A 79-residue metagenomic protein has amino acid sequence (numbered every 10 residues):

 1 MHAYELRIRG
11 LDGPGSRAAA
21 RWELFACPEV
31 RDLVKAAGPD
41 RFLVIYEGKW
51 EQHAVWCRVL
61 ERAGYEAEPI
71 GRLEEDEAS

Functional and structural regions predicted by a protein language model:
M1-L11: Short glycine-/aliphatic-rich beta-strand segments at the starts of folded cytosolic domains
E5-R7, R41-I45: Short aromatic/hydrophobic contact patches that present stacked aromatics for nucleic-acid/ligand binding
R9-P28: Short amphipathic alpha-helix segments
A19-L24, A54-G64: Short amphipathic alpha-helices in soluble, non-transmembrane regions that often serve as interface/regulatory elements
P28, A37, G71: Short loop/edge segments at beta-strand edges and connector loops that shape dinucleotide/nucleotide cofactor-binding
L33-R41: RNA-recognition motif
L33-V34, R62-S79: Conserved short beta-strand edge segments in small beta-sheet-based binding/regulatory domains
E47-E51: Helix N-cap motif at beta-to-alpha junctions
